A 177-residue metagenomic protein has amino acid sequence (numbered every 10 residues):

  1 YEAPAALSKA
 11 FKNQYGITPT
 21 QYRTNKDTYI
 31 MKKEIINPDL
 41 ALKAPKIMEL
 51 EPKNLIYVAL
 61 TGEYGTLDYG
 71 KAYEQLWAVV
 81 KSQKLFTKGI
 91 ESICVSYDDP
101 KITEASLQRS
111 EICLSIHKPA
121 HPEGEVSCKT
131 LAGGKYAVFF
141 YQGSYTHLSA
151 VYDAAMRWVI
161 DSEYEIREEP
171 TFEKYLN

Functional and structural regions predicted by a protein language model:
Y1-N177: A solvent-exposed interaction/effector surface
